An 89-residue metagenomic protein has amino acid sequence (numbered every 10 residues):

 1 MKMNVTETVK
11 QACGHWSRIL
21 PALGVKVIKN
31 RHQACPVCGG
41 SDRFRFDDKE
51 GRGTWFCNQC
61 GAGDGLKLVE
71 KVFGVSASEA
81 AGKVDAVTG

Functional and structural regions predicted by a protein language model:
M1-G89: N-terminal structured subdomain of primase-like DNA metabolism proteins
